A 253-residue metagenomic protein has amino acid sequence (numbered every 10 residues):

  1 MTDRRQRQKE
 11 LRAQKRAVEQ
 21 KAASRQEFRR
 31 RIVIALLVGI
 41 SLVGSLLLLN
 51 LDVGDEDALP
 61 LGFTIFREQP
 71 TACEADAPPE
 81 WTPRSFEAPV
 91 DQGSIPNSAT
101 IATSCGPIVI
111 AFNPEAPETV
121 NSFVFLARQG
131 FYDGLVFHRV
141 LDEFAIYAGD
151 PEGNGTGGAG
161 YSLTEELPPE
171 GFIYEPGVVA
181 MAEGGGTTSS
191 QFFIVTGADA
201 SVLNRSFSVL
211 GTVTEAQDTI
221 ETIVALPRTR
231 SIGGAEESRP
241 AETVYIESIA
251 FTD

Functional and structural regions predicted by a protein language model:
M1-D253: Cyclophilin-like peptidyl-prolyl cis-trans isomerases
